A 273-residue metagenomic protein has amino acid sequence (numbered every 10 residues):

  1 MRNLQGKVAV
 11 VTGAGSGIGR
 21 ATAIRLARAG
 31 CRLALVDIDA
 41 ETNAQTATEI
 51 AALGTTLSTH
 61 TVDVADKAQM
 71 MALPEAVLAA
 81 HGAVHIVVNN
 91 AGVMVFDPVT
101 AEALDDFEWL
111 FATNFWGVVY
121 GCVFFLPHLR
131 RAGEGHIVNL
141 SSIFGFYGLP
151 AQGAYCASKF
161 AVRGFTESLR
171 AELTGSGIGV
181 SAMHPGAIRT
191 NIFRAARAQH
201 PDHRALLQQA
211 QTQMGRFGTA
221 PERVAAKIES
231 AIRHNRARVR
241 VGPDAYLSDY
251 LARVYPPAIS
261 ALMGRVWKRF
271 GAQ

Functional and structural regions predicted by a protein language model:
V8, G15-G17: Conserved glycine-rich cofactor-binding loop
C31-Q45: Conserved glycine-rich Rossmann-like NAD(P)H-binding loop of the short-chain dehydrogenase/reductase
A40-E41, T61-A72, L104: The beta1-alpha1 cofactor-binding region of Rossmann-like NAD(H)/NADP(H)-dependent oxidoreductases
P98-V99, A103-E108: Substrate-binding pocket helix/loop in short-chain dehydrogenase/reductase
C122, S158: Active-site helix of classical SDR
S142: Residue(s) in the substrate-gating loop at a strand-loop-helix junction that position the organic substrate next
G175-P243: SDR active-site lid
